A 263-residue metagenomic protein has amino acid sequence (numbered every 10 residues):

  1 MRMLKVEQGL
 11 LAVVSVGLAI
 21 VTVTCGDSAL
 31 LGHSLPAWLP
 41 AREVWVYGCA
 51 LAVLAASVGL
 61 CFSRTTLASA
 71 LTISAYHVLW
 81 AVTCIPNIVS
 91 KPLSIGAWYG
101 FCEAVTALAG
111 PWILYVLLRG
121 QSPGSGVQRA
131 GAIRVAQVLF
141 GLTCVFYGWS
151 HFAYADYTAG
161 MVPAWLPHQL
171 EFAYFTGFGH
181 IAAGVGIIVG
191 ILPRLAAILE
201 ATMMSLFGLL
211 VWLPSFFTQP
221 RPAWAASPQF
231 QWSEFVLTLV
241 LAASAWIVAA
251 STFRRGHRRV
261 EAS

Functional and structural regions predicted by a protein language model:
M1-D27, E43-A55, G59-A153, F172-F178 (+2 more regions): Extended, low-polarity transmembrane helix blocks
C25-W38, A153-E171: Membrane-interface interhelical connector segments
